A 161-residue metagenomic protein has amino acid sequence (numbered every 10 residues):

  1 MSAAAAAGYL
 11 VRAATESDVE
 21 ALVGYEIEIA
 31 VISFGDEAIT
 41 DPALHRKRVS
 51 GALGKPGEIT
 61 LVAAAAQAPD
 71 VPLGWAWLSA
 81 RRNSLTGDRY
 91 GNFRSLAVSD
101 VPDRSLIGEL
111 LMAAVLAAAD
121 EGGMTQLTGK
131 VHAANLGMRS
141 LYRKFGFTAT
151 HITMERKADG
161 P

Functional and structural regions predicted by a protein language model:
M1-S17, G160-P161: Conserved N-terminal entry element of GNAT/NAT acetyltransferase domains
S2-A3, K144, T148, T153-P161: Terminal substrate-recognition subdomain of acyl/acetyltransferases
Y9, E16, G24-D88, R94 (+2 more regions): Acetyl-CoA-dependent GNAT
D18, S95-A97, G123, G146: Conserved functional loop/turn residues at catalytic and ligand-binding sites
S95, R104-A117, S140, K144: Conserved acetyl-CoA-binding loop-helix of GNAT-fold acetyltransferases
D100-D103, T128-M138, E155-D159: Conserved beta-strand-loop-alpha-helix junction that forms the acyl-donor binding cleft
E109, E121, A133-H151: Conserved active-site alpha-helix within GNAT-family acetyltransferase domains
A119-K130: Conserved GNAT acetyl-CoA-binding A-motif
